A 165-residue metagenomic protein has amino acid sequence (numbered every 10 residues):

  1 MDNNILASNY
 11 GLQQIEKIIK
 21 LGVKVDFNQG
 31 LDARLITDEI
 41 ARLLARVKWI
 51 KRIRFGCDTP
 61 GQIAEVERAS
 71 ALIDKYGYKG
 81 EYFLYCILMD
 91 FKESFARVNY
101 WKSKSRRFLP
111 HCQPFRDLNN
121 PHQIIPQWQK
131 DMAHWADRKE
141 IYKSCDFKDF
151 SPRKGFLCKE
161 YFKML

Functional and structural regions predicted by a protein language model:
M1-A69, E81-M89, L109-P114: Core AdoMet radical
Q13-I15, C57, G61-Q62, E67-K75 (+1 more regions): Generic hydrophobic segment detector
E16, R42-A45, A71-K75, A96-S103: Surface-exposed alpha-helical segments enriched in charged/polar residues
I19-G22, K48-W49, D74, A136 (+2 more regions): Generic secondary-structure transition motif, activating predominantly at the C-termini of alpha-helices
D38-I40, Q62-I73, R116-W128, K154: Hydrophobic transmembrane alpha-helix bundles
I87-L165: Auxiliary Fe-S-binding modules of radical SAM enzymes
